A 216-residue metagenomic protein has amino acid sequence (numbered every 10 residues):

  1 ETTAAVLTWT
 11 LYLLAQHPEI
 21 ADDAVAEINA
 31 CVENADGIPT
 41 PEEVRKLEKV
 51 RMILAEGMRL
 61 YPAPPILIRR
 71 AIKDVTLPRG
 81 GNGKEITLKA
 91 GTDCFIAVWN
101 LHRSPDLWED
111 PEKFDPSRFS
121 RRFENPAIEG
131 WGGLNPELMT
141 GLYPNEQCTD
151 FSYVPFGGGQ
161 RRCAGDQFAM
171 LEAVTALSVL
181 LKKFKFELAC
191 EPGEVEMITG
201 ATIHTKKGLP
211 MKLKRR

Functional and structural regions predicted by a protein language model:
E1-N29, G57, K89-A97, V154-P155 (+2 more regions): Central I-helix of cytochrome P450 enzymes
E1-V6, E42, L47, E129-L142: Conserved cytochrome P450 catalytic core segment spanning the I/J/K helices
P18-I20, C148, Y153, Q160 (+1 more regions): Cytochrome P450 heme-binding "Cys pocket" and the immediately downstream C-terminal segment
E27-C31, D74, E109-R121, G193-E194: Active/binding-pocket-proximal capping segment
G37-N82, P105: Conserved cytochrome P450 K-helix E-x-x-R motif and the immediately C-terminal K′/meander segment
Y61, I96-Y143: Conserved cytochrome P450 K-helix/beta-meander segment immediately N-terminal to the heme-binding cysteine loop
T76, T87-K89, D93-A97, K113-D115 (+3 more regions): Beta-strand cores of modular interaction/reader domains in eukaryotic scaffold and signaling proteins, especially PDZ
